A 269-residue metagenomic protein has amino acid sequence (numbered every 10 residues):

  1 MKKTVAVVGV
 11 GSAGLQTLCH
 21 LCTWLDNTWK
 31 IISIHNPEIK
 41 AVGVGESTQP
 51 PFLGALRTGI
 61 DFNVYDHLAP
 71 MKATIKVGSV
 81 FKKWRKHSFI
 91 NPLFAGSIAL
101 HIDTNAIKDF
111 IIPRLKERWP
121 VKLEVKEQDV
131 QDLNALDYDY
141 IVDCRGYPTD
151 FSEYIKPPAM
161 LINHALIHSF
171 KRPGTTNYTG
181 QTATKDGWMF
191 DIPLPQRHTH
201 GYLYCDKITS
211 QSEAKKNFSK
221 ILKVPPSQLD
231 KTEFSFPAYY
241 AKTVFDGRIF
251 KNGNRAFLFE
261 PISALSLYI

Functional and structural regions predicted by a protein language model:
K2-A13: Beta1/beta-strand and adjacent pyrophosphate-binding region of the FAD-binding site in flavoprotein oxidoreductases
A6-V8, I32, F250: Conserved beta-strand elements of the Class I
A13, I39, P148: Conserved Rossmann-like nucleotide-cofactor binding loop
T17-W29, A55, G59, E117-R118: A short, Lys/Arg-enriched amphipathic alpha-helix followed by its capping loop at the start of a domain
H20, D109-L222: Predominantly flavin-linked oxidoreductase catalytic cores and closely associated redox partners
C22-V44: Glycine-rich FAD pyrophosphate-binding loop
E38-F94: N-terminal FAD cofactor-binding segment of flavoenzymes
H101, Y204-I269: FAD/FMN-dependent oxidoreductases across multiple families
